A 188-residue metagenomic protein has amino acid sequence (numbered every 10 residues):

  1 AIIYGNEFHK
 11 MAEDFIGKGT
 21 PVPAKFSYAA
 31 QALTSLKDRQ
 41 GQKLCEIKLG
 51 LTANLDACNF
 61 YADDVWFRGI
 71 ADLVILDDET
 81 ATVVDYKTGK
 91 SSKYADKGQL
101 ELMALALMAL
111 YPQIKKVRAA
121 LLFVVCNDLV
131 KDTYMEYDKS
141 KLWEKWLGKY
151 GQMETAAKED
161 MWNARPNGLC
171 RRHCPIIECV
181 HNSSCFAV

Functional and structural regions predicted by a protein language model:
A1, D96-L100, W143: Short, charged, low-complexity patches
A1-I2, G89-Y94, L169: Short, charged/polar micro-motifs that form catalytic or ligand-binding hotspots
I2-K10: A structured, charge-rich N-terminal accessory region that forms the first stable segment of a protein and links
E7, G98-A106: Short amphipathic alpha-helical face segments that pack within enzyme cores and frequently flank/anchor catalytic
K10-V83, G89-K93, G98, P112-R118: Catalytic cores of nuclease domains that cleave nucleic-acid phosphodiester backbones
M11-A12, L100, W146-G151: Short amphipathic C-terminal alpha-helix that caps PH/PH-like domains
L51-C58, D63, A95, L105-V188: Metal-dependent nuclease catalytic regions and adjoining charged, substrate-binding loops involved in nucleic-acid end
T82-D85, V130-D132: Short small-residue beta-strand/loop micro-motif enriched in glycine and branched aliphatics
